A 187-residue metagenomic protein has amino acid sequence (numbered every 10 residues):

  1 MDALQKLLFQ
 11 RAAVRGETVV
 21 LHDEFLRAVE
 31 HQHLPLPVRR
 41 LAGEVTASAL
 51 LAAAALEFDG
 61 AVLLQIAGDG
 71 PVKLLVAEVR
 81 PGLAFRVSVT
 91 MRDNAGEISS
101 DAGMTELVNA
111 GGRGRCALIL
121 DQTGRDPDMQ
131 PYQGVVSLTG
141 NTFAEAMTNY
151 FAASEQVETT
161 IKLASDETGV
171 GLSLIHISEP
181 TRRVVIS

Functional and structural regions predicted by a protein language model:
M1-G169: General detector of N-terminal leader/presequence modules that precede the first folded domain
I175-I186: Single conserved hydrophobic/aromatic residue that forms the stacking wall/gate of nucleotide- or nucleobase-binding
